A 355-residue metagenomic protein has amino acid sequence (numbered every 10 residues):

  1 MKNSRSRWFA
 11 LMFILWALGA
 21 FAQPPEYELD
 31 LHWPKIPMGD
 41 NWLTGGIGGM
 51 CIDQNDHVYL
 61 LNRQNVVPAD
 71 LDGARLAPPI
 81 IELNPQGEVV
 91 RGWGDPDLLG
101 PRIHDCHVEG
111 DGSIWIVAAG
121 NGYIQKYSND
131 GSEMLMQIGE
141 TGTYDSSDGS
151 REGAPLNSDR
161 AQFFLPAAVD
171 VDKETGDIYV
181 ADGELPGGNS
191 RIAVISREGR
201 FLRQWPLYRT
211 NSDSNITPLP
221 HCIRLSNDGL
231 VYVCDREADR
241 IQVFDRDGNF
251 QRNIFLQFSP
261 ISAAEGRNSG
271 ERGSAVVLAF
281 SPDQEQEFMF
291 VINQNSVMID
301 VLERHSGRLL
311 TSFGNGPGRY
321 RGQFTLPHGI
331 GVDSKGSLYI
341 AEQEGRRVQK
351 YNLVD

Functional and structural regions predicted by a protein language model:
M1-A10: Bacterial N-terminal signal peptides that target proteins for export
N3, F21-A22: Intrinsically disordered, low-complexity regions enriched for glutamine and histidine
L11-I14, T325-L326: CBM-like carbohydrate-recognition segments
A17-G19: N-terminal signal peptide c-region/cleavage motif recognized by signal peptidases
Q23-D355: Eukaryotic scaffold repeat domains enriched in small/polar residues
